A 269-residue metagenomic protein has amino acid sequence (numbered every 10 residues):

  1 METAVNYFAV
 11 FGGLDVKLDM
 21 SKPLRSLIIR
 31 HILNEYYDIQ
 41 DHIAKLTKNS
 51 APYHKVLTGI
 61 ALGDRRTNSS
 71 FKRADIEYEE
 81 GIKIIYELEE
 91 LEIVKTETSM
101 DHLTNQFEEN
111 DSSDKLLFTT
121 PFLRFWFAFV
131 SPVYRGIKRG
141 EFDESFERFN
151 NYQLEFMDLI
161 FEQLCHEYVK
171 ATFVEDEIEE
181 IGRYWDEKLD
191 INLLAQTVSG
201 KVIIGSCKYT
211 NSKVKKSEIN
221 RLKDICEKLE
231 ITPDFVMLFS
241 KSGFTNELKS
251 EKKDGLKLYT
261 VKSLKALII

Functional and structural regions predicted by a protein language model:
M1-D38: Amphipathic alpha-helical "lid/sensor" segments that cap RecA-like P-loop NTPase cores
S26-K188: Accessory nucleic acid-recognition modules appended to NTPase machines
S113-I269: A cross-kingdom feature that marks ATP-driven nucleic-acid transaction machinery
